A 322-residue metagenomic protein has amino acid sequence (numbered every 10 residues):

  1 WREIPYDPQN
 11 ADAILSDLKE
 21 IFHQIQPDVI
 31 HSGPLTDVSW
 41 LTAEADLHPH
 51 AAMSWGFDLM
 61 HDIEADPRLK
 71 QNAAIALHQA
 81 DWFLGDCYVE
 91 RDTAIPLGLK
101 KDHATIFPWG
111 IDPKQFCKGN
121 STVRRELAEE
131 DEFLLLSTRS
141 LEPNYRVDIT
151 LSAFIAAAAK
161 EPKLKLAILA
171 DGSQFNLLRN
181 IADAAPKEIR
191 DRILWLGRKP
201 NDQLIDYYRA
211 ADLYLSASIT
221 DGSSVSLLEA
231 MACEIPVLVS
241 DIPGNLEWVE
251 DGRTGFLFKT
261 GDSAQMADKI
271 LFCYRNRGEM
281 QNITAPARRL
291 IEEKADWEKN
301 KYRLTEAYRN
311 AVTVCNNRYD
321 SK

Functional and structural regions predicted by a protein language model:
F22, R198-K199, D206-A211: Short alpha-helical donor nucleotide-sugar binding micro-motif in glycosyltransferases
W55, A73-K118: Donor nucleotide-sugar binding/catalytic pocket of nucleotide-sugar-dependent glycosyltransferases
L127-I155, A167, D171: Conserved donor-binding/catalytic core segment of Leloir-type glycosyltransferases
R179-K199: Nucleotide-activated donor-binding/catalytic signature segment of Leloir-type glycosyltransferases, i.e., the conserved
I219: Aromatic "clamp/platform" in nucleotide-sugar-dependent glycosyltransferases that forms part of the donor/acceptor
P236-V239, V249: Short hydrophobic beta-strand element within catalytic cores of glycosyltransferases and related nucleotide-activated
D251-G252, F256-S263, F272-R277: Conserved acidic donor-binding segment of nucleotide-sugar-dependent glycosyltransferases
Q265, F272, E279-K294, N300-E306: A short, well-ordered alpha-helix in the C-terminal region of glycosyltransferases
